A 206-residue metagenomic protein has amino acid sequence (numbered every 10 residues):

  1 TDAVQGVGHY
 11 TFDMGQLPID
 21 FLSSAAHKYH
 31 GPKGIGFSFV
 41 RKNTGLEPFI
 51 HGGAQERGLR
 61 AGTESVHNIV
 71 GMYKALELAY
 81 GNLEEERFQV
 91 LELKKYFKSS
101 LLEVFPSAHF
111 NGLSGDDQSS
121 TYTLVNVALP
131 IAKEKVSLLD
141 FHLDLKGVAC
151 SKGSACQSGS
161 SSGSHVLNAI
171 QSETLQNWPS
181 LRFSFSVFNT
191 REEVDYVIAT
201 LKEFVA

Functional and structural regions predicted by a protein language model:
T1-A206: Pyridoxal 5′-phosphate
